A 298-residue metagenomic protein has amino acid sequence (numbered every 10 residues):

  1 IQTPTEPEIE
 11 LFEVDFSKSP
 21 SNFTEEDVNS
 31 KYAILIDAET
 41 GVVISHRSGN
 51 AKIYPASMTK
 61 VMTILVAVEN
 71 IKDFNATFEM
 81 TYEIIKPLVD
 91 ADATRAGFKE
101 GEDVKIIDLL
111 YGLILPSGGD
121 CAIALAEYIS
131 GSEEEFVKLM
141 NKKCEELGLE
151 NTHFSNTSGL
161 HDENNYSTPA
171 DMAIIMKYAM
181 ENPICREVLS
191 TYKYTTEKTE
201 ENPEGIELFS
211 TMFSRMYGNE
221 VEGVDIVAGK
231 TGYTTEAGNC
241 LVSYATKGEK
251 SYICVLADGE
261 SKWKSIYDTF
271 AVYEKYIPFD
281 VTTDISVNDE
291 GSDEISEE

Functional and structural regions predicted by a protein language model:
T3-A170, A179-M180, K247: Active-site-adjacent loops and short helices of periplasmic peptidoglycan-processing enzymes
E8-Y32, S132-E297: Penicillin-recognizing serine hydrolase domain
